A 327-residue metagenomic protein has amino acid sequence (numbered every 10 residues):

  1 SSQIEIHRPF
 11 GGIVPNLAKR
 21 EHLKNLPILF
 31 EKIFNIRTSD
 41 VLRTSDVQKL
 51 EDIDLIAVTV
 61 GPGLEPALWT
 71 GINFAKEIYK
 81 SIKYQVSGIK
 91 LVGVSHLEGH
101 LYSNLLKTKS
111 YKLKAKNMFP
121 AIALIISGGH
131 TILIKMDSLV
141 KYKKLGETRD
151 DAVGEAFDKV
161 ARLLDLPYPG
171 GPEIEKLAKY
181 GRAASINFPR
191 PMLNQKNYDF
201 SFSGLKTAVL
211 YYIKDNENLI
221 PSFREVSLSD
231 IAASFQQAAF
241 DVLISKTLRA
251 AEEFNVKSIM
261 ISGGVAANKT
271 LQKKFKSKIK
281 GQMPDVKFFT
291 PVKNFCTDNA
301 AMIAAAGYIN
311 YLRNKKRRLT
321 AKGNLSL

Functional and structural regions predicted by a protein language model:
S1-L327: Acidic, glycine-enriched active-site microenvironments
